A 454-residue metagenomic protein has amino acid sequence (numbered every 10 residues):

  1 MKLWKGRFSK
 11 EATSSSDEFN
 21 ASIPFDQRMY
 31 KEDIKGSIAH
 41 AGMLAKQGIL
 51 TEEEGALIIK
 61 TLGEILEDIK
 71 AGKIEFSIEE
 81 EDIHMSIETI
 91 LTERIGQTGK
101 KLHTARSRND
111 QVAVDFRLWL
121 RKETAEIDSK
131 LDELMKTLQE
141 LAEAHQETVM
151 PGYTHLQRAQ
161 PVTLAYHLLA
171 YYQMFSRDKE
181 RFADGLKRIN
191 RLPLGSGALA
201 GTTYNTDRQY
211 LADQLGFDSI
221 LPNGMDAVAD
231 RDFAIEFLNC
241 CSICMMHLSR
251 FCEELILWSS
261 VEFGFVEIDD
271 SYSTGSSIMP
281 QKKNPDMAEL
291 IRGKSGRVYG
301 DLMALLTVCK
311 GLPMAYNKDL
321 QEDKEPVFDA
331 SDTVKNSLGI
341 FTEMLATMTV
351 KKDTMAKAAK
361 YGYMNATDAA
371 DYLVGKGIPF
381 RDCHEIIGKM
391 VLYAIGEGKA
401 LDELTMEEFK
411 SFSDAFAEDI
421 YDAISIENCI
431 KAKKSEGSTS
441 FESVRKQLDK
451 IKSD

Functional and structural regions predicted by a protein language model:
M1-G201, T206-A212, T274-G275, D286 (+3 more regions): A helix-coil-helix interface module used to build multimeric assemblies and to scaffold catalytic/cofactor sites
M1-G36, Q97-T98, M279-D454: Glycine-rich cofactor/substrate-binding loops
S37, H84, E88, A234-F237 (+2 more regions): Short runs of predominantly hydrophobic/aromatic residues within well-ordered alpha helices that form helix-helix
H40, T61-D68, I90, R94 (+15 more regions): Generic, well-ordered alpha-helical scaffold segments in large soluble proteins
G42-L50, W119, Y166, I235-I243 (+1 more regions): Short, well-ordered beta-strand elements within core beta-sheets of diverse protein domains
A45, I69, A142, F251 (+4 more regions): Hydrophobic residues in alpha-helical segments
R121, D128, E143, P151 (+4 more regions): Charged, flexible cofactor/metal-binding loops and thiol motifs
